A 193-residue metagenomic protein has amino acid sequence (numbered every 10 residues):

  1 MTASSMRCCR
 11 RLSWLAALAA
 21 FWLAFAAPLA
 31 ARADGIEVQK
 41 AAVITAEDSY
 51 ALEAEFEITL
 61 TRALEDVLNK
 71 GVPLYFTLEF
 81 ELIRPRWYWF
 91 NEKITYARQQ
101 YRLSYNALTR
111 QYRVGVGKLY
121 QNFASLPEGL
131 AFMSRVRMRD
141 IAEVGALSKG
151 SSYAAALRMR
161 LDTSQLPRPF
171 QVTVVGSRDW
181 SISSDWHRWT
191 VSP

Functional and structural regions predicted by a protein language model:
M1-R10: N-terminal secretory signal peptides that target proteins for export/translocation
S13-A26: Bacterial N-terminal signal peptides
A30-S49: Short N-terminal segments immediately surrounding and downstream of signal-peptide cleavage
I36-A42, R62, R98-Q100, M138-E143: Short structured motifs
Y50-L60: Short, well-ordered beta-strand segments enriched in hydrophobic/aromatic residues
L64-G129: Structured domain cores in non-transmembrane regions
A142-P193: Glycine-rich, aromatic-bearing surface loops/beta-hairpins
